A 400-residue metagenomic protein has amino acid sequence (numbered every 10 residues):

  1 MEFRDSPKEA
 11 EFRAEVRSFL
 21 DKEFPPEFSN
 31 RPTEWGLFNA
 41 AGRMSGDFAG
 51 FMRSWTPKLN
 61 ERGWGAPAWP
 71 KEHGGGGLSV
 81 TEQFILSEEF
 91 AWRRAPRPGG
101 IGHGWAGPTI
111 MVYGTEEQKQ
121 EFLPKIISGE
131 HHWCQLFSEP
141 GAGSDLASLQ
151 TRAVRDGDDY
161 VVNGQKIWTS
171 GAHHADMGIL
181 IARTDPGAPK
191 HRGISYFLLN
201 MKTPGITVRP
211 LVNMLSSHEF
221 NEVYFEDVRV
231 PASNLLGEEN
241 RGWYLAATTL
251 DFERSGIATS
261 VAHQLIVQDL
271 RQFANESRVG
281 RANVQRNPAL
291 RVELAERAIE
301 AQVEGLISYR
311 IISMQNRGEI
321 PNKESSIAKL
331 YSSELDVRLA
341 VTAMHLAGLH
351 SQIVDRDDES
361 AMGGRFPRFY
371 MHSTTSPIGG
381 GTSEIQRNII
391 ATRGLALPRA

Functional and structural regions predicted by a protein language model:
M1-G100, E121-S128, G256, S351-D358 (+2 more regions): Amphipathic, small/basic residue-rich leader segments at the start of a protein or domain
E2-D5, T81, I85-L86, W105 (+3 more regions): Glycine-rich phosphate/cofactor-binding loops in nucleotide/flavin-utilizing enzymes
N30-N39, V279, V284-R291, Q302-D358: C-terminal helix-coil-helix/basic helical segment that borders enzyme active sites and/or dimer interfaces and provides
P98-E117, G143: N-terminal glycine-rich flavin-associated loop
G129-F137, I181: A short, Trp-centered hydrophobic/proline-enriched beta-strand micro-motif
T151-V154: A structural signal for short hydrophobic beta-strand segments in well-ordered beta-sheet cores
D158-D159, N163-R209: A short core secondary-structure module
I206-E304, S376, T392: Glycine-rich beta->alpha junctions and the first turn(s) of the following alpha-helix
